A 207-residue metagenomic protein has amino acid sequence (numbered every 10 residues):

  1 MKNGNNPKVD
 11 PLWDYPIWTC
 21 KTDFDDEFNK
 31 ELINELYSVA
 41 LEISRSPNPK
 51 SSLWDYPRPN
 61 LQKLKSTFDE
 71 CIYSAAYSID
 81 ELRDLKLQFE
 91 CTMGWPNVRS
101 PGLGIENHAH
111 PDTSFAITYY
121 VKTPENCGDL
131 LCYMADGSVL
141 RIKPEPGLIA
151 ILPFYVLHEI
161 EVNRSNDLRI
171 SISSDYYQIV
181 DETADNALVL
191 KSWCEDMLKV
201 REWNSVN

Functional and structural regions predicted by a protein language model:
M1-K86, W203-V206: Non-heme Fe(II)/2-oxoglutarate
G4, K8-L12, S44, N48 (+5 more regions): Alpha-helical context
N6-V9, A187, K191: Intrinsically disordered, low-complexity regions
R58, S173-Y176, L198: Alpha-helix boundary/capping detector
L87-V162, D167-S171, Y177-L190: Catalytic core of non-heme Fe(II) oxygenases with the double-stranded beta-helix
K191-N207: Short, cationic low-complexity segments
